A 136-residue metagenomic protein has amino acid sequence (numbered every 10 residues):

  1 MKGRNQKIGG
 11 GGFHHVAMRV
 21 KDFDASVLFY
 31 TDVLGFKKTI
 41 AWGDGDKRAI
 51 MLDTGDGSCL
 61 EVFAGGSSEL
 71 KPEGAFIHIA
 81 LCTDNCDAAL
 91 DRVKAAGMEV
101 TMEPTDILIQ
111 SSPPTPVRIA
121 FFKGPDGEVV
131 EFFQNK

Functional and structural regions predicted by a protein language model:
M1-D24, F76-T83, F133-K136: N-terminal beta-strand motif that seeds the catalytic metal site of vicinal oxygen chelate
M1-G9, M51, K94-K136: Vicinal oxygen chelate
G11, M18-L60, A88: Core segments of cupin and vicinal oxygen chelate
G12, R48, A75, R118: Beta-rich catalytic cores
T31-V33, R92-G97: Short amphipathic alpha-helices in soluble, non-transmembrane regions that often serve as interface/regulatory elements
K37-E73, K123-P125, V129-Q134: Conserved short beta-strand elements that form part of the metal-binding/catalytic scaffold of enzyme active sites
K71-A75, T101-M102: A short, polar/proline- and glycine-enriched secondary-structure boundary/capping micro-motif
I79, C86-D87, M98: Mid-chain, well-packed structural core segment of small domains
